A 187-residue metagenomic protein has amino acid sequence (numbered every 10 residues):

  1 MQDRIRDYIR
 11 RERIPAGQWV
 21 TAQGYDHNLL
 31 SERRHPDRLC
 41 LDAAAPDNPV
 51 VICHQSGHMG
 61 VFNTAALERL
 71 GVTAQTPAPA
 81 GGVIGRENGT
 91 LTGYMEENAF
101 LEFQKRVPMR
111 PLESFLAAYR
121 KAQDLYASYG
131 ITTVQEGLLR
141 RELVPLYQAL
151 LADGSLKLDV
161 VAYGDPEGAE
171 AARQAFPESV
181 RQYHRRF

Functional and structural regions predicted by a protein language model:
M1-E178: Divalent metal-binding segments
V180-F187: Non-catalytic terminal/interface segments that mediate subunit docking, oligomerization, and allosteric communication
